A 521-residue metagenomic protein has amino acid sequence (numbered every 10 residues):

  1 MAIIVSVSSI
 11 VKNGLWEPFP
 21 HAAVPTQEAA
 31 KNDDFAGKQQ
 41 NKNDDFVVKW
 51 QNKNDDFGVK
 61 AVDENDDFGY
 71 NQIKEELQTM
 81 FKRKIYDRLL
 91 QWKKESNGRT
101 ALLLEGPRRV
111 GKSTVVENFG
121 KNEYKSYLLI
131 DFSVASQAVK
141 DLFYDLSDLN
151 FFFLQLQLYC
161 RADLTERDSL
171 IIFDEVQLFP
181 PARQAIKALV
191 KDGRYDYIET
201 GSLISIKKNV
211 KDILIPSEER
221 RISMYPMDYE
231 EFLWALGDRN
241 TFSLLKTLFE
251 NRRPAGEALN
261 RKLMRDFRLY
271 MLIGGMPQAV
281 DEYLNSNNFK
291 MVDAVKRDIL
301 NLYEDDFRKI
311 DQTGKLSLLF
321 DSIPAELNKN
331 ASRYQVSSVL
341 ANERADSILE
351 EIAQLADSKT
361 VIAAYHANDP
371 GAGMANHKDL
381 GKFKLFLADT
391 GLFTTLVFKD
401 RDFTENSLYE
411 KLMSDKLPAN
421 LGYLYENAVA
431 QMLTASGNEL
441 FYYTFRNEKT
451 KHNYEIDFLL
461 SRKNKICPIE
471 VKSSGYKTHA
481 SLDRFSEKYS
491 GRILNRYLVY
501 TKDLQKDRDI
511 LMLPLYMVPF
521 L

Functional and structural regions predicted by a protein language model:
I10, D63-T79, K84, K93-K94 (+6 more regions): A cross-kingdom feature that marks ATP-driven nucleic-acid transaction machinery
Y70-I73, G237-Y425, E439, F445: Interdomain hinge/linker elements that couple catalytic modules in large macromolecular machines
L104: Hydrophobic anchor at the beta1->P-loop junction of P-loop NTPases
K112: Conserved lysine of the Walker
E123-Q137: Conserved catalytic segments around the Walker B and adjacent sensor/switch elements of P-loop NTPase domains
S136-E166: Short glycine-rich substrate-engagement loop in P-loop NTPases that contacts/grips substrate
D196-S202: Structural recognition of the conserved hydrophobic beta-strand(s) that form the central parallel beta-sheet of P-loop
S205-R221, A235-D238: Short regulatory helix/loop adjacent to the ATP-binding pocket of P-loop NTPases
